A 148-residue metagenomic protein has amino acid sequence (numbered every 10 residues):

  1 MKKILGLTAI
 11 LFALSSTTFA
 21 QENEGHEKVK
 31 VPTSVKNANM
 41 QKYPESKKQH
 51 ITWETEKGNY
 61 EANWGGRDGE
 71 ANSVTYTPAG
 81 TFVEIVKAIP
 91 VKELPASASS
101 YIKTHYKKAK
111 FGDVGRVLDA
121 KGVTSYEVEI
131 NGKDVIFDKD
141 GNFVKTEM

Functional and structural regions predicted by a protein language model:
M1-N23: Bacterial Sec-dependent N-terminal signal peptides
E22-M148: Interaction-mediating elements
